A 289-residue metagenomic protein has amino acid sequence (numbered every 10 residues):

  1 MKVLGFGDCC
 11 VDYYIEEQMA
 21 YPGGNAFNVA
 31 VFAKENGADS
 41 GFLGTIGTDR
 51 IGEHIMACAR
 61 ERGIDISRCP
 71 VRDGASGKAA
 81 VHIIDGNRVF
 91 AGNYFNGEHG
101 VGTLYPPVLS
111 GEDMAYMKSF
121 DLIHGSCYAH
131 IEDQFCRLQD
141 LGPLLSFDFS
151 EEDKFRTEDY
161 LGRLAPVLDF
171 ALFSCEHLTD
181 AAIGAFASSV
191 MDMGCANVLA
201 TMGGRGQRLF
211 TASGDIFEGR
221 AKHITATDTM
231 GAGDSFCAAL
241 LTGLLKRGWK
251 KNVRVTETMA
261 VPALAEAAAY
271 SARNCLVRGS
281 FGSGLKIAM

Functional and structural regions predicted by a protein language model:
M1-E17: Positively charged, low-complexity intrinsically disordered leader regions
C9, E176-H177, S235: Active-site metal-binding loops of divalent metal-dependent hydrolases
V11-E16, A38-L122, L141, M289: Conserved N-terminal subdomain of the carbohydrate kinase-like
G24-A26, F95-N96, F149-K154, E176-L178 (+1 more regions): Short, acidic/turn-prone active-site loops that include or flank metal/cofactor- and phosphate-binding residues
A26-E35: Histidine-anchored nucleotide/phosphate-binding helix
I123-A129, D148-S150: Catalytic beta/alpha-barrel core
D140-L144, E151-E218: Conserved phosphate/ATP/ADP-binding segment of small-molecule kinases
G184-M289: Conserved phosphate-binding/catalytic region of the ribokinase-like
